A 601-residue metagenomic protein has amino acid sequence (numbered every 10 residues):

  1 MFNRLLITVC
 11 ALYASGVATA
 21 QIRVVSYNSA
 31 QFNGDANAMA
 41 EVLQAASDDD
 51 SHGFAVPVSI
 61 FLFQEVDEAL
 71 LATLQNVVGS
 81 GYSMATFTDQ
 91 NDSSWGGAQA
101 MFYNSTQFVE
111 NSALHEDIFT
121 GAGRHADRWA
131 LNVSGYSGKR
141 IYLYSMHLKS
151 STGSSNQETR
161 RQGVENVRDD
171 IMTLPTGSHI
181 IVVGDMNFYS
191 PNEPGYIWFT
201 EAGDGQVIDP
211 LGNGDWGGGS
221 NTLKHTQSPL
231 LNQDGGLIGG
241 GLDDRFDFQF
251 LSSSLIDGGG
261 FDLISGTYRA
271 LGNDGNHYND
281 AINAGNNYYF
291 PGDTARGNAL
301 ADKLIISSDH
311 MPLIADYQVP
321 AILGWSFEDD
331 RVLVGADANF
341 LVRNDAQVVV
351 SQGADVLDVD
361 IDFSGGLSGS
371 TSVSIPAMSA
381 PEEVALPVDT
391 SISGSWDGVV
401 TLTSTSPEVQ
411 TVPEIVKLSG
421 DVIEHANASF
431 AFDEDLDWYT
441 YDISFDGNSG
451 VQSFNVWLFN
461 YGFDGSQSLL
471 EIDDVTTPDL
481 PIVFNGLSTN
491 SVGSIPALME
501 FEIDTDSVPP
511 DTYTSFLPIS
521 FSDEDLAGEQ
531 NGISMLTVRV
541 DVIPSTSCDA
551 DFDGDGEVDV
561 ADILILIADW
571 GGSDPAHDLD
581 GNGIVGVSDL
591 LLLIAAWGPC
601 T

Functional and structural regions predicted by a protein language model:
M1-I7: Bacterial N-terminal signal peptides that target proteins for export
A14-V17: N-terminal signal peptide c-region/cleavage motif recognized by signal peptidases
A20-A321: Divalent cation-coordinating acidic motifs and surrounding scaffolds that mediate Ca2+/Mg2+/Mn2+/Zn2+-dependent binding
A30, V66-E68, S80, Q107-F108 (+8 more regions): Acidic glycine-/aspartate-rich tracts in secreted/extracellular proteins
A72-V77, F552-S573, G581-T601: Alpha-helical segments with a strong preference for the paired helices of cellulosomal dockerin domains
M101, D551, D578: Conserved beta-strand positions that form and line the central face of beta-propeller blades
V319-T546: Feature for long, exposed domains in two main contexts
